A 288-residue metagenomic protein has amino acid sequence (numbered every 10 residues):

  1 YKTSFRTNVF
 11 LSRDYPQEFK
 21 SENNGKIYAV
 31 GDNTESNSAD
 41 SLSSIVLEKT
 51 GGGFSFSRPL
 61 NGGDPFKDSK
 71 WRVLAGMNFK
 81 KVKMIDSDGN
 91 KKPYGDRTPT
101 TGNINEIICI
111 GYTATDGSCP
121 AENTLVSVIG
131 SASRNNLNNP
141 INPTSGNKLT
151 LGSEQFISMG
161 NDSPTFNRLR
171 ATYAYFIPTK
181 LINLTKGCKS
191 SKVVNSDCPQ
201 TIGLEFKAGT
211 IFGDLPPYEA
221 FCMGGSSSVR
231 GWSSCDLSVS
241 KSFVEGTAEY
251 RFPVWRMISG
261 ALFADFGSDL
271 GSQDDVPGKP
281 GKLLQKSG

Functional and structural regions predicted by a protein language model:
Y1-F10, E22, S38, E48-G51 (+4 more regions): C-terminal transmembrane beta-barrel domains of outer membrane proteins
Y1-N139, K148-L149, S227-R230, L237-S242: Gram-negative/organellar outer-membrane beta-barrel architecture
